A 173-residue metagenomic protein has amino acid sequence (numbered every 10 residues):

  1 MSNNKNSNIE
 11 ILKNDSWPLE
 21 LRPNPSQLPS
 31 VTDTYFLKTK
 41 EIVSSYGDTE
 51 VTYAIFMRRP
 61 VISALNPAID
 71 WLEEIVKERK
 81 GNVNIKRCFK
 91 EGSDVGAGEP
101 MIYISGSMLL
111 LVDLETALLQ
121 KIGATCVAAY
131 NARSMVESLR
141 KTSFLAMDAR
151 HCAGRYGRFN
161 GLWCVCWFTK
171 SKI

Functional and structural regions predicted by a protein language model:
S2-L109, A117, K121: Flexible, solvent-exposed loop/hinge segments and secondary-structure transition points
N4, E91-V95, I102-I173: Buried, small/hydrophobic-residue-enriched core segments of structured protein domains
